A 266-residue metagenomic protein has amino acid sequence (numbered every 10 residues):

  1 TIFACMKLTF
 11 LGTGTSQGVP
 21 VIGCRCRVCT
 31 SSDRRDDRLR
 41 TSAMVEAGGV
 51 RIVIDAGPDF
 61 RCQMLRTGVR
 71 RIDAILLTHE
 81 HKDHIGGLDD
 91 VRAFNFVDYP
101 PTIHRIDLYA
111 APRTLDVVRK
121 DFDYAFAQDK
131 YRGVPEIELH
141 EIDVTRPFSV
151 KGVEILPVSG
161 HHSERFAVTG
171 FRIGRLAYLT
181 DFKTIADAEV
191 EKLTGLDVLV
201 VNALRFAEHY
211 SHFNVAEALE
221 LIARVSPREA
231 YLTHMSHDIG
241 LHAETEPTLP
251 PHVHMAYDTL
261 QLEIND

Functional and structural regions predicted by a protein language model:
I2-L179, A188, E244-D266: Binuclear metal-dependent hydrolase catalytic cores
T145, A186-D266: Binuclear metal-ion centers of metallo-dependent hydrolases, dominated by the metallo-beta-lactamase
P157-V158, L179-D181, V201, L232-T233: Thr-Gly-centered strand-to-loop micro-motif
